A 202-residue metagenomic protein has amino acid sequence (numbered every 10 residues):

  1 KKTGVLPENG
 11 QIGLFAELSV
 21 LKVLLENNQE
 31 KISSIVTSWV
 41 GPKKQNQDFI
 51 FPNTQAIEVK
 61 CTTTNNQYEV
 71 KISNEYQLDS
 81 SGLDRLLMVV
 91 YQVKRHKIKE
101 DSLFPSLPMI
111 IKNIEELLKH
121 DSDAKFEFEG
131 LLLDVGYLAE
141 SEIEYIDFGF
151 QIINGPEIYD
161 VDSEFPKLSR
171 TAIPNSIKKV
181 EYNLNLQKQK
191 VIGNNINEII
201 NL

Functional and structural regions predicted by a protein language model:
K1-K44, T62-L202: Nucleic-acid endonuclease domains
L24, F49-T63: Conserved catalytic cores of phosphodiester-cleaving nucleases, focusing on short active-site segments
